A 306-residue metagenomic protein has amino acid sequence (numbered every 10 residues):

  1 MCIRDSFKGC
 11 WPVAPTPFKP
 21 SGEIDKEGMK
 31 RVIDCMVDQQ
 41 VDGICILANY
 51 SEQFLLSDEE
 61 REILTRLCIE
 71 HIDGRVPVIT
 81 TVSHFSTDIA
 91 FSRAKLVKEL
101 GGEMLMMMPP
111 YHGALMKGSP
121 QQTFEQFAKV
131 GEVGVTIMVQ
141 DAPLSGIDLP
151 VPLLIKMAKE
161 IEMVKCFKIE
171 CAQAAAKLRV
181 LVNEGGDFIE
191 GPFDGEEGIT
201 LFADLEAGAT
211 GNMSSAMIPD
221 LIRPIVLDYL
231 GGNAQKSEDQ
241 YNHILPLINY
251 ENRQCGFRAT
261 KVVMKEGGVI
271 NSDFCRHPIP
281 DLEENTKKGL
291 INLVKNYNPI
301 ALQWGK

Functional and structural regions predicted by a protein language model:
R4-G146, W304: Active-site beta->alpha loop and helix N-cap motifs at the rims of alpha/beta catalytic domains
M29, T65, A90, L178 (+3 more regions): A general structural signal for well-ordered alpha-helical segments in protein cores
V37-D38, A203-K306: Structured C-terminal cap/extension of enzyme domains
E70-V76, L100-G101, E160-M163, E184-I189 (+1 more regions): Short helix-capping segments at alpha-helix termini
L115-M116, K177, V262: Flexible glycine/acidic-rich beta-alpha junction loops that bind and position SAM and/or redox cofactors in anaerobic
P143-Q254: Catalytic alpha/beta core domains of metabolic enzymes, predominantly
